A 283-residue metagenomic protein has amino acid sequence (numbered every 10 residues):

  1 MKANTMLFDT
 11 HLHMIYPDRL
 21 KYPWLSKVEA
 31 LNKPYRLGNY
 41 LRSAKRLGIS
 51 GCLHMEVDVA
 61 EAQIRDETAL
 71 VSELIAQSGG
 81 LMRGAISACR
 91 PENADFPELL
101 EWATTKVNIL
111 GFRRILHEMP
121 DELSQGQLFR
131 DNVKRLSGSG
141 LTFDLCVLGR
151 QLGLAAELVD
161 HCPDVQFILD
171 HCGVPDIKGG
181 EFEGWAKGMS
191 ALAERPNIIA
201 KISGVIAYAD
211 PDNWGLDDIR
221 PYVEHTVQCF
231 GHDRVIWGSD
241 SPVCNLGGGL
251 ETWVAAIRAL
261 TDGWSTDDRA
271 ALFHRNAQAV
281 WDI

Functional and structural regions predicted by a protein language model:
M1-F8, L31-G51, H225, C229-I236 (+1 more regions): Mid-to-C-terminal alpha-helical segments outside catalytic/metal-binding sites
M1-L25: Replace "His-x-His-based motif
H11, C52, V71, A85 (+7 more regions): Conserved, mostly hydrophobic/aromatic
S26-K33, N39-A62, G80-R90, L110-H117 (+1 more regions): Divalent metal-dependent hydrolysis catalytic cores, especially in the metallo-beta-lactamase
L37-A44, T68-S72, F96-E101, V133 (+4 more regions): Generic structural signal for well-ordered alpha-helices, preferentially at hydrophobic/aromatic core positions
A62-L81, V165-L169, I219-Q228, E251-L260: Short, electropositive alpha-helical surface patch
R65-Q151, E157-V159, K201-V205, A209-N213: Active-site gating/metal-coordination segments in enzymes
L123-I236: Catalytic pocket-lining loop regions of alpha/beta-barrel enzymes, especially the amidohydrolase/enolase/GH5 lineages
